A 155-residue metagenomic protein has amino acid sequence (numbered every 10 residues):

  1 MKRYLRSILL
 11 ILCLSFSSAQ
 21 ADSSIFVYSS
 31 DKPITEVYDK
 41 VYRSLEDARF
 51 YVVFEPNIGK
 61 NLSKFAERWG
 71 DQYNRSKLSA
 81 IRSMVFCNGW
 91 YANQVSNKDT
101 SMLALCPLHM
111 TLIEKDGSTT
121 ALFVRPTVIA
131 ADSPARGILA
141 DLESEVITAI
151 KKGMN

Functional and structural regions predicted by a protein language model:
M1-R6: Positively charged n-region of N-terminal signal peptides that target proteins for export
S7-S15: Bacterial N-terminal signal peptides
A19, R75-L78, E114-D116: Short, ordered beta-strand-loop transition motifs
A19-R49, F54-G59: Terminal, regulation- and interaction-focused segments at domain boundaries
V41, A48-R49, A66, I150-M154: Sec/Tat-exported extracytoplasmic proteins
N57-L105: Compact, glycine-rich, soluble single-domain proteins
M84-S133: Surface-exposed, polar helix/loop patches in the mature regions of secreted/periplasmic/lumenal proteins that form
P126-N155: C-terminal partner/receptor-binding element of secreted or periplasmic proteins
